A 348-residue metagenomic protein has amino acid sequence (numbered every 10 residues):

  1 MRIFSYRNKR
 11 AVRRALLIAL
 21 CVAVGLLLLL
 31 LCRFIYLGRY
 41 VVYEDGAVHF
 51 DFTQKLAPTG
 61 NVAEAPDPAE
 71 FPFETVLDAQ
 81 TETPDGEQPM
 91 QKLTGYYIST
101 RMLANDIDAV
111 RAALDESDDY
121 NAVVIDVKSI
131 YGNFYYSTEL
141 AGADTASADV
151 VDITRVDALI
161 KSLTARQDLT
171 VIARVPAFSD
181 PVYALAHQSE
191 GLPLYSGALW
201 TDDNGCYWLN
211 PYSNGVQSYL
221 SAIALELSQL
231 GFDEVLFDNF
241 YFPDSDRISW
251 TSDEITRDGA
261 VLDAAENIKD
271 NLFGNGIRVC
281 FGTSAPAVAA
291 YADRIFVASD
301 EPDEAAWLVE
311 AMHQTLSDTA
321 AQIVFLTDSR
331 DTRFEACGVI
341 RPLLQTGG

Functional and structural regions predicted by a protein language model:
M1-R14: N-terminal Lys/Arg-rich, disordered targeting/topogenic segments
L17-F34: Hydrophobic membrane-insertion alpha-helices, especially the h-region of bacterial N-terminal signal peptides
R33-V42, A292-G348: Substrate-binding cleft of secreted/luminal carbohydrate-active enzymes
P84-R101, F178-L225: Active-site-adjacent "subsite" loops/lids of carbohydrate-active enzymes
Y97, T170-D180, L236-D238, R257-A292 (+2 more regions): Aromatic-lined carbohydrate-recognition surfaces of secreted/lumenal glycan-active proteins
D108-F134, E226-V235, D293-F296: Catalytic domains of carbohydrate-active enzymes, especially glycoside hydrolases
Y120-I153, W250-T251: Aromatic-lined carbohydrate-binding/catalytic grooves of carbohydrate-active enzymes
A122-V127, D152-T201: Glycine-rich, aromatic-flanked loop segments that form ligand/cofactor-binding clefts across common enzyme folds
